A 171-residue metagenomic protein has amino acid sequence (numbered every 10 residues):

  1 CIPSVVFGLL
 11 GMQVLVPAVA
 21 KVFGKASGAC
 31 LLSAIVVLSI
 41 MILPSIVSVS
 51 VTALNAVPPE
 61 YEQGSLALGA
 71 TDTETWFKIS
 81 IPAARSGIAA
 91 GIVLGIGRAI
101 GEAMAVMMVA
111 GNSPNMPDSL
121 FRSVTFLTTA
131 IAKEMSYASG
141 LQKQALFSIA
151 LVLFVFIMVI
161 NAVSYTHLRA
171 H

Functional and structural regions predicted by a protein language model:
C1-I2, I35-I46, I96-A103, A110-S113 (+1 more regions): Hydrophobic transmembrane alpha-helices
C1-I35: Generic hydrophobic transmembrane alpha-helix motif, especially the helices
P3, L68-G69, P82: Glycine/proline-centered hinge or cleavage motifs at structural transition points of membrane proteins
A29-L32, S39, Y61, T73-F77 (+5 more regions): Alpha-helical membrane-protein architecture signal
V49-S50, L54, D72-M108: Transmembrane alpha-helices
V106-L153: Interhelical loop and adjacent transmembrane-helix boundary motif in polytopic membrane transport permeases
V155-V163: Generic alpha-helical transmembrane segments of integral inner-membrane proteins, especially permease/transport modules
T166-H171: Conserved small/polar residues in nucleotide/adenosyl-binding loops
